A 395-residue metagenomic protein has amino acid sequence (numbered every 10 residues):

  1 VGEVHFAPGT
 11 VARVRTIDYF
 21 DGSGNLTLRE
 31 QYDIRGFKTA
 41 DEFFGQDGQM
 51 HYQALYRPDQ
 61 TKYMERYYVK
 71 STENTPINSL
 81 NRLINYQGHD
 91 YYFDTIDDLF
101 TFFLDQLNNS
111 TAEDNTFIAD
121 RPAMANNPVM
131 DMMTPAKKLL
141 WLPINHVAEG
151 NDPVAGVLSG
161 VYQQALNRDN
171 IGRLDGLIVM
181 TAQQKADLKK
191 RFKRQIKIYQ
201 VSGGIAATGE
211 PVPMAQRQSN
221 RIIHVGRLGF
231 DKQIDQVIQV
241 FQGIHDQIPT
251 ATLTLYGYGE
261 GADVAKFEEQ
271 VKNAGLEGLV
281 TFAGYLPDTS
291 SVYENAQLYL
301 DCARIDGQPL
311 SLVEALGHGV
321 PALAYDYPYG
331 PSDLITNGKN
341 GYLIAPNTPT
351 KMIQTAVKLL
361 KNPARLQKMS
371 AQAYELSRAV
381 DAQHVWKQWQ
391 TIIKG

Functional and structural regions predicted by a protein language model:
G160-I196: A short, active-site helix/loop in glycosyltransferases that binds the activated sugar's phosphate group
N220, H224-G243: A conserved mid-protein helix/loop that constitutes part of the nucleotide-sugar donor-binding site
V225, L253-A265: Glycosyltransferase donor-sugar binding loop
T250, V292, K351, K358 (+2 more regions): A short, well-ordered alpha-helix in the C-terminal region of glycosyltransferases
V264-G284: Nucleotide-activated donor-binding/catalytic signature segment of Leloir-type glycosyltransferases, i.e., the conserved
Y285, R304: Aromatic "clamp/platform" in nucleotide-sugar-dependent glycosyltransferases that forms part of the donor/acceptor
P321-Y325: Short hydrophobic beta-strand element within catalytic cores of glycosyltransferases and related nucleotide-activated
T336-G338, Y342-P349, V357-A364: Conserved acidic donor-binding segment of nucleotide-sugar-dependent glycosyltransferases
